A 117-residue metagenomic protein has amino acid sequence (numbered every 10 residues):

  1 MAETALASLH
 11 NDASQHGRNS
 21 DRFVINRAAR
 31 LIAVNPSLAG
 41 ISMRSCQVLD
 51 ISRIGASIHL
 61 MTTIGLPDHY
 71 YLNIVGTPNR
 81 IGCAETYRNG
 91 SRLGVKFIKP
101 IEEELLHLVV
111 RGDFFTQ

Functional and structural regions predicted by a protein language model:
M1-Q117: Structured alpha-helical
